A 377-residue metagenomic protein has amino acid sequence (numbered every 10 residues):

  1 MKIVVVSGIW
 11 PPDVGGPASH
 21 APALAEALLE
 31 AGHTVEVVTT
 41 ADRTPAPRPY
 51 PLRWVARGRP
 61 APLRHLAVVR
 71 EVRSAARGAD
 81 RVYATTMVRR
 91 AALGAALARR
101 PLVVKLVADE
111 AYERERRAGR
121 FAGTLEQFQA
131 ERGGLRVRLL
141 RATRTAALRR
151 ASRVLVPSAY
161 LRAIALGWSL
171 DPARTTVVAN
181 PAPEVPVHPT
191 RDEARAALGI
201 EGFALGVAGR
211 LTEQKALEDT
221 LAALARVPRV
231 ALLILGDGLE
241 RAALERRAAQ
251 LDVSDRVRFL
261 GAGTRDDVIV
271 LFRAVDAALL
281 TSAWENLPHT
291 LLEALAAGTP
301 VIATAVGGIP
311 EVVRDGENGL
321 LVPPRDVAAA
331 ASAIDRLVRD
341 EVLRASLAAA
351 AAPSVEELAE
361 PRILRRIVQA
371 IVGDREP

Functional and structural regions predicted by a protein language model:
V6, L155, G199-K215, L221-L224 (+1 more regions): Conserved donor-binding/catalytic core segment of Leloir-type glycosyltransferases
R70-R73, Q127-V154: Membrane-proximal helix-turn-helix segments that form the acceptor-binding/catalytic region of lipid-linked
A76, L148, A262-G263, V270-V275: Short alpha-helical donor nucleotide-sugar binding micro-motif in glycosyltransferases
Y160, P181: Carbohydrate-associated surface elements
E245-G263: Nucleotide-activated donor-binding/catalytic signature segment of Leloir-type glycosyltransferases, i.e., the conserved
A283: Aromatic "clamp/platform" in nucleotide-sugar-dependent glycosyltransferases that forms part of the donor/acceptor
P300-A303: Short hydrophobic beta-strand element within catalytic cores of glycosyltransferases and related nucleotide-activated
D315-G316, L320-V327, R336-E341: Conserved acidic donor-binding segment of nucleotide-sugar-dependent glycosyltransferases
